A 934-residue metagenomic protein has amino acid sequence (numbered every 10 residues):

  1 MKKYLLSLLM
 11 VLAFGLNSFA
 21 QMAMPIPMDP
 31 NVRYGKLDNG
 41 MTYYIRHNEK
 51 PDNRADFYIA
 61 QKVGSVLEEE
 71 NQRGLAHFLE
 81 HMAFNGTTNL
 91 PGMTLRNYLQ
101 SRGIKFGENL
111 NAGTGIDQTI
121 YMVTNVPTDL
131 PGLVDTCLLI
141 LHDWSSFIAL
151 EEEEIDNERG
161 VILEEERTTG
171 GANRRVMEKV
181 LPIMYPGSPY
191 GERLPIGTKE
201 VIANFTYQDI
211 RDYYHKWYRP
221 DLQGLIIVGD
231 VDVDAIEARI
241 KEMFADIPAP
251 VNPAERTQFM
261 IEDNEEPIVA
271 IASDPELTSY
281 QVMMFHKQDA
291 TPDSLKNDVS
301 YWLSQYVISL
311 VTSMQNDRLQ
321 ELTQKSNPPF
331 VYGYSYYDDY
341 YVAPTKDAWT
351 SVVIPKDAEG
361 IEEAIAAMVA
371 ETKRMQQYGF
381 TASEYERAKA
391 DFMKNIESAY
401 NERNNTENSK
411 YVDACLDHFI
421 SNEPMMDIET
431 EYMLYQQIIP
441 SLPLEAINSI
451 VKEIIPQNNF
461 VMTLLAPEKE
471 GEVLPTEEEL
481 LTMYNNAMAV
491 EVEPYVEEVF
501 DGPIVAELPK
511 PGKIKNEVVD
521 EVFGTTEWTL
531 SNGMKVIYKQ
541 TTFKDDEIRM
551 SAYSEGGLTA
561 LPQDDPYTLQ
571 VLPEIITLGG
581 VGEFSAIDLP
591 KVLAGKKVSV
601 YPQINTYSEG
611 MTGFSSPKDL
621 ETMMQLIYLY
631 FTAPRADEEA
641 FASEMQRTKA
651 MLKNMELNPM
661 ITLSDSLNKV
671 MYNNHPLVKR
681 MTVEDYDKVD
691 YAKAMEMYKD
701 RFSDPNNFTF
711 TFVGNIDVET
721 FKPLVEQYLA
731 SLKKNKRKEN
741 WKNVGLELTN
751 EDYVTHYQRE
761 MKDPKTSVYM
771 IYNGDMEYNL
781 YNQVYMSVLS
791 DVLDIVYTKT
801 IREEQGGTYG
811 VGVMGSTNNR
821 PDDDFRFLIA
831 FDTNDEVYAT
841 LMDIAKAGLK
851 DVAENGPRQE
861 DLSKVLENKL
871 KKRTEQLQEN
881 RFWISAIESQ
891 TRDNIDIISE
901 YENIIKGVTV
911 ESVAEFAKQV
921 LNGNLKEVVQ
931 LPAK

Functional and structural regions predicted by a protein language model:
M1-Y4: Positively charged n-region of N-terminal signal peptides that target proteins for export
S7-N17: Bacterial N-terminal signal peptides
A20-I45, D232-Y301, Q305-Q320, Q324-K325 (+10 more regions): Proteolytic maturation boundary segments
R46, P51-E68, L75-A76, M93-D143 (+14 more regions): M16 family metallopeptidases and their MPP-like homologs
L75-A83, V311, L572: Active-site His/Glu-centered metal-binding helix of metallohydrolases
M82-L90: Metal-associated gating/positioning segment near the N- to mid-region
F147, E152, R159-G160, N173 (+5 more regions): Non-catalytic, conformational "gating/processing" segments within enzyme and secreted inhibitor domains
E154, R159-L222, I226-V228, V233-I240 (+2 more regions): Hydrophobic, small-residue-rich alpha-helical packing segments that form membrane-like cores
